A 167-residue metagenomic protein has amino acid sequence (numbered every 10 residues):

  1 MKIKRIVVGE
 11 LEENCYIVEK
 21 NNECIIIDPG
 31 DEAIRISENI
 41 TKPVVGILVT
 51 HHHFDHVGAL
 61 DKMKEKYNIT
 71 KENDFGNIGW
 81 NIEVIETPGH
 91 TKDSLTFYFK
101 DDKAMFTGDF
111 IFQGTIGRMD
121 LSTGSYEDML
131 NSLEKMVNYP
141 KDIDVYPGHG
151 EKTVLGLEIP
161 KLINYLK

Functional and structural regions predicted by a protein language model:
M1-N39, T96-G108: Conserved beta-strand hairpin/beta-sheet module of binuclear metal-dependent hydrolase folds, prominently
R5-I17, N21, N68, G114 (+1 more regions): Active-site-proximal loop/helix segment associated with metal-binding centers of metalloenzymes
I27-P29, V45-H53, K71-E72, E86-G89 (+2 more regions): Active-site neighborhood of phospho(di)ester-bond hydrolases with catalytic His/Asp-centered motifs
I34, H52-G58, K92-S94, F112-G114 (+1 more regions): Active-site environment of divalent metal-dependent phosphoester hydrolases
I34-D74: Active-site metal-binding motif and surrounding structural segment of the metallo-beta-lactamase
V57-F97: Helix-adjacent hinge/juxtasegments
K103-T107, I111-G114, R118-E127, V137: Flexible, gly/pro- and Lys/Arg-enriched active-site loops
D128-K167: Divalent-metal (often Zn2+) His-rich catalytic cores of metallo-beta-lactamase-fold enzymes
